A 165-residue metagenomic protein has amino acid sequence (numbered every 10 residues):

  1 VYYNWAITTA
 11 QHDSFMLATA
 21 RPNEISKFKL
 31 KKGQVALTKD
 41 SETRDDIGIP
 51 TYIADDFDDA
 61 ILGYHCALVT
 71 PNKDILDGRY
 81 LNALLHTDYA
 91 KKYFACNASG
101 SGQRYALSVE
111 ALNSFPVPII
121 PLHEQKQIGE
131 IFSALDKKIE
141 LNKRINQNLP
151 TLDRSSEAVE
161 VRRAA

Functional and structural regions predicted by a protein language model:
V1-V35, S41: Sequence-specific dsDNA recognition surfaces
T43-Y52: Short, Lys/Arg- and Gly-enriched loop/turn segments at beta-strand edges
D55-R79: Short peripheral tails and domain-boundary helices/loops at the edges of structured domains
D59-A67, S99-G129: A short glycine-rich beta-alpha junction/loop motif
D77-L81, A111-S155: Amphipathic alpha-helical segments
R79-A111: Short, positively charged
A165: Conserved aromatic/hydrophobic "specificity hotspots" at molecular recognition or selectivity sites
